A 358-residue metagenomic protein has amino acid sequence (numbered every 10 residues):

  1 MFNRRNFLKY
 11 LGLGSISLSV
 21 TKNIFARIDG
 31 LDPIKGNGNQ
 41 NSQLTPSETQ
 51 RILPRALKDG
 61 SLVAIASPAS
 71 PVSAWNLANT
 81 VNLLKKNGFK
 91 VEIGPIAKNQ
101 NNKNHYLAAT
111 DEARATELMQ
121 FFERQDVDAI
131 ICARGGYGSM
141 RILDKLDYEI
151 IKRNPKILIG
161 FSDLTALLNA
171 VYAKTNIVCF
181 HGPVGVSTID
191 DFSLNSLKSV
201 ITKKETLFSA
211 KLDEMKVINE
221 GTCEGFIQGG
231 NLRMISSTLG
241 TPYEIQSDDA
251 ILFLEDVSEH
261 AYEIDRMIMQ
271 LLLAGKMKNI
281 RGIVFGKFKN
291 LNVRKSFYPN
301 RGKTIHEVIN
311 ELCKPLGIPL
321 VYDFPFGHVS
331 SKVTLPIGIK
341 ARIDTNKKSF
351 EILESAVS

Functional and structural regions predicted by a protein language model:
M1-S15: N-terminal secretory signal peptides and thylakoid transit peptides that target proteins across membranes
N23-S70: C-terminal segment of N-terminal export signals and the immediately downstream linker at the start of the mature
I65, I130, D163, I235 (+2 more regions): Buried hydrophobic positions in well-ordered alpha/beta secondary-structure cores of metabolic enzymes
K90-N101: Short beta-strand elements in bilobed, periplasmic/extracellular small-molecule ligand-binding domains
L107-A210, K216-I218, F226: Active-site histidine-anchored catalytic micro-motif
L197-M269: ATP/pyrophosphate-binding catalytic subdomain of soluble kinases
Q246-I305: Internal helical hairpin/lid segments
K287-S358: ATP/nucleoside-binding phosphotransfer catalytic cores, i.e., glycine-rich phosphate-binding loops
